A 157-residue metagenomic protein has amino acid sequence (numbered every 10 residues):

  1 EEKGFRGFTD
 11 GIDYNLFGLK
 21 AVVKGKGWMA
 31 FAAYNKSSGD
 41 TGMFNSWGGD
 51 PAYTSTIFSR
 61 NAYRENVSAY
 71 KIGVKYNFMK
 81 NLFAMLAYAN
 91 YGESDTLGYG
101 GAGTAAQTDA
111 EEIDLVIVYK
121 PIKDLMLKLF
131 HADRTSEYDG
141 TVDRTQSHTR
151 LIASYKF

Functional and structural regions predicted by a protein language model:
E1-E2, V23, A32-K36, L86-N90 (+1 more regions): Transmembrane beta-barrel strands of outer-membrane/channel proteins
E2-N15, G42-G48, S94-T108, Y138-Q146: Outer-membrane beta-barrel translocator domains and adjoining extracellular loop/strand segments of Gram-negative
D13-F17, N66-Y70, D109-I113, T145-T149: Residues that define the transmembrane beta-barrel architecture of outer-membrane proteins
L19-A21, A30, I72-V74, L115 (+1 more regions): Membrane-embedded beta-strands of outer-membrane beta-barrel proteins, especially the hydrophobic/small aromatic
V22-G25, Y34, Y76-F78, Y119-P121 (+1 more regions): Residue-level signature of outer-membrane beta-barrel architecture
G27-A32, G39-D40, K80-L86, P121-L129: Repeated loop/turn-to-beta-strand initiation elements of outer-membrane beta-barrel proteins
V67-I122: C-terminal hydrophobic structural anchor segments that stabilize assembly/packing rather than catalytic chemistry
I117-K123, H131, R144-F157: Outer-membrane beta-barrel "beta-signal"
